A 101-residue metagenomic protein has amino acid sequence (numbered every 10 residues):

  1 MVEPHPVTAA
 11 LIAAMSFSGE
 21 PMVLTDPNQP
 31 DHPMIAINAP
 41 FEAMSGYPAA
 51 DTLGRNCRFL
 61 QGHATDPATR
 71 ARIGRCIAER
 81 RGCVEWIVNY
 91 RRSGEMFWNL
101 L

Functional and structural regions predicted by a protein language model:
M1-D31: PAS-family sensory modules
F17-P21, P67, C76-V88: PAS/PAS-like sensory domains
P27-N28, V88-G94: PAS-family sensory domains
P30-P33, A43: PAS/PAS-like sensory domains across diverse signaling proteins
F41-T52: PAS/PAS-like sensory domain cap-loop motif
D51-A64: PAS-family sensory/regulatory domains
G82, M96-W98: Beta-strand residues that line the small-molecule/cofactor-binding core of sensory signal-transduction domains
